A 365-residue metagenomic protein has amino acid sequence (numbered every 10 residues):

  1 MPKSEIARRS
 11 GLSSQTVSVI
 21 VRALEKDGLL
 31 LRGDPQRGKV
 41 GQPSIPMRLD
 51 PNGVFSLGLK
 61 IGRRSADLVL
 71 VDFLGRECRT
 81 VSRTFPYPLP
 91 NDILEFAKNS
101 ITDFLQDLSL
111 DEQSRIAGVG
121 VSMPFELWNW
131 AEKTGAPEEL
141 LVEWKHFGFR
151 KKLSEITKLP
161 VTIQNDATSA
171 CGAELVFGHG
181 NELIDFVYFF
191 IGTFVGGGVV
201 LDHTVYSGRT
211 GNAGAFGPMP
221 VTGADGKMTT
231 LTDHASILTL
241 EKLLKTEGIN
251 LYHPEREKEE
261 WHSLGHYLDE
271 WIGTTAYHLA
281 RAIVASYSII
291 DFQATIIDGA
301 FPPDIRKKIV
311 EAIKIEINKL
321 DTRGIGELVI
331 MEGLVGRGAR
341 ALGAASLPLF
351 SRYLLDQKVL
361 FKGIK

Functional and structural regions predicted by a protein language model:
M1-G33, K39-E112, T157, G223-K365: ATP-binding/phosphotransfer module of carbohydrate and carboxylate kinases, centering on a glycine-rich
D34, M123-F125, N165-A167, G299 (+1 more regions): A general secondary-structure junction signal
S56-K60, I116-G120, F186-F190, G196: Short glycine-aspartate micro-motif
E77, V81-D185, K308-N318: Glycine-rich phosphate-binding loop and adjoining helix at the ATP-binding site of ATP-dependent phosphoryl-transfer
T80-S82, L89, I93, K145 (+1 more regions): Glycine/GP-enriched mid-protein hinge/lid loop-to-helix segment characteristic of carbohydrate kinases
E126-N129, S169-C171, G196-G197, Y206 (+2 more regions): Short, active-site-adjacent cap segments at secondary-structure transitions
